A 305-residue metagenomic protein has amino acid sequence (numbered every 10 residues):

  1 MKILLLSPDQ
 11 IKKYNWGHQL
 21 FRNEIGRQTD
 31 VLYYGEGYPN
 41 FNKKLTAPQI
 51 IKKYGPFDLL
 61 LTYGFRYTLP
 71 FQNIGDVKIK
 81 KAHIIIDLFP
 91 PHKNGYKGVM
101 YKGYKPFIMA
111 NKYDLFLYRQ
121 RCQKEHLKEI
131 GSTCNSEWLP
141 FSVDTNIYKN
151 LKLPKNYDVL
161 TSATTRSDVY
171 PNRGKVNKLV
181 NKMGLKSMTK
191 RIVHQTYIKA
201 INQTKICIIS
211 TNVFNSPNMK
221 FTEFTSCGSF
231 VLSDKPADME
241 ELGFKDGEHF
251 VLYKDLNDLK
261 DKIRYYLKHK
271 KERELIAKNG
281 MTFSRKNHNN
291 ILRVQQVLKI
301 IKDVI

Functional and structural regions predicted by a protein language model:
M1-L242, D246, I291, V304: Nucleotide-sugar donor-binding catalytic core of glycosyltransferases
Y113-L117, Y253, A277: Residue-level detection of beta-strand scaffold positions
F250-L256, Y265-K270: Conserved acidic donor-binding segment of nucleotide-sugar-dependent glycosyltransferases
K268-I301: A charged, aromatic-enriched C-terminal amphipathic alpha-helix characteristic of glycosyltransferases across folds
